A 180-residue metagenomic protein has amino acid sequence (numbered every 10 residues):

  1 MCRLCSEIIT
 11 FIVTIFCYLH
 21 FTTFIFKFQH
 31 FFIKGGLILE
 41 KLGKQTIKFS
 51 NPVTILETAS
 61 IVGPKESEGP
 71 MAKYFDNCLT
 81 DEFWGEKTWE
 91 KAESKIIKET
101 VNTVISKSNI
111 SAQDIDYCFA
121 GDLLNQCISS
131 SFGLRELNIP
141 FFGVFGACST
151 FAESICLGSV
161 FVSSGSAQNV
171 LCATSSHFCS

Functional and structural regions predicted by a protein language model:
C2-C5, C17: Cysteine-centered motifs
I8-I9, V13-I15, F21: Short terminal hydrophobic/aromatic SLiMs and anchors at protein ends
Y18-H20, Q29-H30: Low-complexity, intrinsically disordered or signal/transmembrane-proximal segments
F28-F142: Conserved "HGTGT" condensation-loop signature of ketosynthase/thiolase-family condensing enzymes that catalyze
E40, A152-C156, S180: Glycine-/small-residue-rich "gating" segment that lines the acyl/pantetheine channel and substrate pocket
G121-Q126, C148-S149, T174-C179: Acidic, glycine-rich active-site loops and adjacent beta-strand->loop/helix elements that engage anionic groups
G133-P140, S159, S163, S180: Cofactor- and metal-binding active-site motifs of prokaryotic enzymes that mediate redox/radical or nucleophilic
F145-C172: Active-site-proximal alpha-helical scaffold in enzymes
